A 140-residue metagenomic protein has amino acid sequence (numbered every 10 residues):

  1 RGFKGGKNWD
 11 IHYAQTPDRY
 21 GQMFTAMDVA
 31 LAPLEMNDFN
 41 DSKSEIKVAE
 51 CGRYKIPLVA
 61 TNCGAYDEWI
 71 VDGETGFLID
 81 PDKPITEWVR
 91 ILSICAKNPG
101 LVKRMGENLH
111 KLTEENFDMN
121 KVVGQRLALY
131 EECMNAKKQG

Functional and structural regions predicted by a protein language model:
R1-A26: Nucleotide-activated donor-binding/catalytic signature segment of Leloir-type glycosyltransferases, i.e., the conserved
Q15, I46, D82-K83, K97 (+1 more regions): Residue-level signal for the nucleotide or nucleotide-sugar donor/cofactor binding architecture
P17-T25, A30-E50, A60-E68: Nucleotide-sugar-dependent
D67-S93, G100: Change "using UDP/GDP/dTDP sugars" to "using nucleotide sugars
I94, L101-N116, V122-A128: A short, well-ordered alpha-helix in the C-terminal region of glycosyltransferases
N135-G140: Intrinsically disordered, low-complexity acidic/proline-/asparagine-rich linker or regulatory tail/stalk regions
